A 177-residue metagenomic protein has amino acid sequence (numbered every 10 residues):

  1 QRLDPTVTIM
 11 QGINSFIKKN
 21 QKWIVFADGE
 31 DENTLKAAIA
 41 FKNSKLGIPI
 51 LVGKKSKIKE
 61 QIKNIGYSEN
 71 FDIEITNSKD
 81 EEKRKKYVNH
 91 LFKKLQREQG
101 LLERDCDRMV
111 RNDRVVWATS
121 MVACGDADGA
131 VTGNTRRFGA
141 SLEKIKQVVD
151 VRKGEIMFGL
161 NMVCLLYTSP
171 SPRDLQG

Functional and structural regions predicted by a protein language model:
Q1-G133: Contiguous, glycine/small-aliphatic-enriched amphipathic segments in soluble metabolic enzymes
S15, R97, Q147, V151 (+1 more regions): Conserved helix-loop functional segments at active or binding sites
N20, E155-F158: Active-site catalytic microenvironments in core metabolic enzymes, especially phosphate/sugar-handling
R114-A118, S141, F158: Internal, well-ordered alpha-helical segments in soluble enzyme and binding-protein domains
R137-I156: A glycine- and small-aliphatic-rich helix-loop capping segment at beta-alpha/alpha-beta transitions that lines
F158-C164: Short beta-strand elements
Y167-P172: Conserved small/polar residues in nucleotide/adenosyl-binding loops
